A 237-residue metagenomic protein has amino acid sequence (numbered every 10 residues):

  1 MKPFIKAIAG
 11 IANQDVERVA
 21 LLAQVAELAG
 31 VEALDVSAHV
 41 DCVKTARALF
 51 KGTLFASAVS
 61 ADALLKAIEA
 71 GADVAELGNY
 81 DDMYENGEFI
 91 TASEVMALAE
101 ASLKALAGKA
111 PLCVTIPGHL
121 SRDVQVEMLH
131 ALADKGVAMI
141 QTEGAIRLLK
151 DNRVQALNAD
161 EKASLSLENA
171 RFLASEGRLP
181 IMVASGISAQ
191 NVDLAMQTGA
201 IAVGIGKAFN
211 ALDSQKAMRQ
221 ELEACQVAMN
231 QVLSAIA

Functional and structural regions predicted by a protein language model:
M1-A72, L129-V137, A217-N230: Conserved N-terminal beta1-alpha1 strand-loop-helix module at the mouth
P3-A9, L34-V36, L54-A58, A75-L77 (+5 more regions): Hydrophobic faces of well-ordered beta-strands that scaffold small-molecule active sites in alpha/beta enzyme cores
I11-D15, A63-L64, D82-G87, G118-D123 (+3 more regions): Short, small-residue-enriched loops and turns at beta-alpha junctions that line or gate enzyme active sites
V16-R18, V25-A29, A38-H39, G52-P111 (+3 more regions): Active-site beta->alpha loop and helix N-cap motifs at the rims of alpha/beta catalytic domains
L21-L22, V59-D73, L120-K135, S175-V203: Catalytic cores of alpha/beta
A38-V40, A72-I90, K135-R153, L194-L222: Glycine-rich phosphate-binding active-site loops on the catalytic face of alpha/beta enzymes
H39-A63, I90-V114, L157-S185, A189 (+1 more regions): Alpha-helix-loop-beta-strand connector modules within alpha/beta enzyme cores
A99, V126-L129, V137, A170: A general structural signal for well-ordered alpha-helical packing
